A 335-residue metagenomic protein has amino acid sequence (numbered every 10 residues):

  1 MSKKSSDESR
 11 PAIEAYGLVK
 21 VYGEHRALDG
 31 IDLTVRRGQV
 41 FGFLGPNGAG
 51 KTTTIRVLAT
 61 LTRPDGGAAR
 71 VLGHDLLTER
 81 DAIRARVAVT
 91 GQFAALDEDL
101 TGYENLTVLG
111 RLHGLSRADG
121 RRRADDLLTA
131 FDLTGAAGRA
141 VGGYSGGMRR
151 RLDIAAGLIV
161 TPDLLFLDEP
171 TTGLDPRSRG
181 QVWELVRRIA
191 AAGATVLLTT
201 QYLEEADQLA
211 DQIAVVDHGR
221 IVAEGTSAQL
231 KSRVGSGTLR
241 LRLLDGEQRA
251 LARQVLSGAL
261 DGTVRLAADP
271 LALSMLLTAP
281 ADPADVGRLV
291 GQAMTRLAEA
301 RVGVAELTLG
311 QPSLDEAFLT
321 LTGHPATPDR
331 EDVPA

Functional and structural regions predicted by a protein language model:
S2-K4, A281-A335: C-terminal coupling/interaction segments
K3-P11: Primarily ABC-family ATPase nucleotide-binding module
R10-A15, K20-D217, V222-A223: ABC transporter nucleotide-binding domains
Y16, R242, A267, T308-G310: Solvent-exposed beta-strand sheet faces enriched in polar/charged residues
K20, L33, L241-L243, M275-L277 (+1 more regions): Preference for bulky hydrophobic residues occupying beta-strand positions in well-ordered beta-sheet regions
R84, L128, A155, K231 (+2 more regions): Conserved protein kinase catalytic domain
L133, G262-L266, G303-T308: A short linear hydrophobic-aromatic micro-motif
W183-P280: ABC transporter nucleotide-binding domain
